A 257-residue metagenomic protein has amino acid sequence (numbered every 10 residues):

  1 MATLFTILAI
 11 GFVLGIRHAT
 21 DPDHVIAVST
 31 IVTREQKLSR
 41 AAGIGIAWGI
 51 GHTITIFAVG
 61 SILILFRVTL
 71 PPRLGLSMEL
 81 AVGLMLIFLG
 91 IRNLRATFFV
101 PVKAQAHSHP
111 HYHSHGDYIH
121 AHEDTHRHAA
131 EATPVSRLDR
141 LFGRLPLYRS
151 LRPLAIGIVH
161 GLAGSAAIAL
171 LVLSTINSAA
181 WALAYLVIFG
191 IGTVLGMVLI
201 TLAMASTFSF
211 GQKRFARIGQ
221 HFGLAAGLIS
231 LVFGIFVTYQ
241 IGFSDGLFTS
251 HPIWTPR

Functional and structural regions predicted by a protein language model:
M1-A19, R40-I46, R137-V159, Y185-F189: Small-residue-enriched transmembrane helix starts and helix-helix packing motifs in multi-pass inner-membrane proteins
T3-R73, V172-I176, F208: Juxtamembrane transmembrane-helix termini in multi-pass membrane transport proteins
I10, R40-I119: Membrane helix-loop-helix hairpins that form the core translocation module of multi-pass transporters
D21-H24, H52, I87, H160 (+2 more regions): Divalent metal-coordination and catalytic microenvironments
V59-S61, M197-K213: Transmembrane alpha-helical segments of integral membrane proteins
R73-V102, A216-R257: Selective transmembrane alpha-helices of multi-pass membrane proteins
A96-I156: Long, low-complexity inter-transmembrane loops of multi-pass membrane transporters
A179-T201: Short alpha-helical packing/oligomerization segments
